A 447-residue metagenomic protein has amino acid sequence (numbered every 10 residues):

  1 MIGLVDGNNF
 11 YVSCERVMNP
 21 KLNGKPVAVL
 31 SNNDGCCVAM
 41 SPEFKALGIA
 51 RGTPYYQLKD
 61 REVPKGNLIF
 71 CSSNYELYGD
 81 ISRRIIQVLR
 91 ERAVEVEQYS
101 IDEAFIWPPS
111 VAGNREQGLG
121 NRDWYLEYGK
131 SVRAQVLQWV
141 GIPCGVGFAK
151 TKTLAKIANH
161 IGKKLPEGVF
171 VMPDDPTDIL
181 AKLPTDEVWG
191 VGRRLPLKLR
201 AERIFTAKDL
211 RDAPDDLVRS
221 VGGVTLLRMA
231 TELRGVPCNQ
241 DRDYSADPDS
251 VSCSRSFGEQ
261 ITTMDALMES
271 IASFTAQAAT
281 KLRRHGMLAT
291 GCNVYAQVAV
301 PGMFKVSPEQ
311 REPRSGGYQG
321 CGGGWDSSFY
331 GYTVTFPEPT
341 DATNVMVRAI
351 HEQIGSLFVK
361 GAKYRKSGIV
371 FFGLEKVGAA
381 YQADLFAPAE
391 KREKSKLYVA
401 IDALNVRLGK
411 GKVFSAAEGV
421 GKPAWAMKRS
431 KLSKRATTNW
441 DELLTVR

Functional and structural regions predicted by a protein language model:
M1-R234, Q240-R242, T280, A389-R447: Gly/Gly-Pro- and Ser/Thr-rich, intrinsically disordered tail segments characteristic of DNA damage-repair and tolerance
S31, V63-P64, V298-V300, G378: Short acidic-glycine loop/turn motifs at beta-strand connectors
Y99-E103, A149-K152, M287-G291, A362-K366: Short Gly/Ser/Thr- and Asp/Glu-enriched loop/turn motifs at secondary-structure junctions
F105-S110, Y330-P337, K376, Y381-A387: Short, hydrophobic beta-strand segments
P143-G145, N293, G368: Residues at or immediately flanking beta-strands
V169-M172, T185, V251, F257 (+1 more regions): Short clusters of hydrophobic/aromatic residues that line enzyme substrate/ligand-binding pockets
L195-K363, R447: DNA-contacting surface of Y-family translesion DNA polymerases
V345-V347, H351-R407: C-terminal hydrophobic structural anchor segments that stabilize assembly/packing rather than catalytic chemistry
